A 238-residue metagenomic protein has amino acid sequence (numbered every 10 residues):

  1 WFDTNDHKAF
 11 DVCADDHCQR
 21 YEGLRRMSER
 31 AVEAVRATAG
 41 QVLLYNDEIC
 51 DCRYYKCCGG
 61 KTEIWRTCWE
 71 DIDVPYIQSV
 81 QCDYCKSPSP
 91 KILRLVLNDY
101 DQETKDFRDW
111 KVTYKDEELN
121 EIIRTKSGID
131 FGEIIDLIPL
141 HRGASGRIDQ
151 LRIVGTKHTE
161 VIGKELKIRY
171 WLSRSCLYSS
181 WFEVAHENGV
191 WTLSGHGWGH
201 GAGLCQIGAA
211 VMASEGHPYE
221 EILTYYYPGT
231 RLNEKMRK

Functional and structural regions predicted by a protein language model:
W1-K238: Conserved, single-site charged/polar hotspot
